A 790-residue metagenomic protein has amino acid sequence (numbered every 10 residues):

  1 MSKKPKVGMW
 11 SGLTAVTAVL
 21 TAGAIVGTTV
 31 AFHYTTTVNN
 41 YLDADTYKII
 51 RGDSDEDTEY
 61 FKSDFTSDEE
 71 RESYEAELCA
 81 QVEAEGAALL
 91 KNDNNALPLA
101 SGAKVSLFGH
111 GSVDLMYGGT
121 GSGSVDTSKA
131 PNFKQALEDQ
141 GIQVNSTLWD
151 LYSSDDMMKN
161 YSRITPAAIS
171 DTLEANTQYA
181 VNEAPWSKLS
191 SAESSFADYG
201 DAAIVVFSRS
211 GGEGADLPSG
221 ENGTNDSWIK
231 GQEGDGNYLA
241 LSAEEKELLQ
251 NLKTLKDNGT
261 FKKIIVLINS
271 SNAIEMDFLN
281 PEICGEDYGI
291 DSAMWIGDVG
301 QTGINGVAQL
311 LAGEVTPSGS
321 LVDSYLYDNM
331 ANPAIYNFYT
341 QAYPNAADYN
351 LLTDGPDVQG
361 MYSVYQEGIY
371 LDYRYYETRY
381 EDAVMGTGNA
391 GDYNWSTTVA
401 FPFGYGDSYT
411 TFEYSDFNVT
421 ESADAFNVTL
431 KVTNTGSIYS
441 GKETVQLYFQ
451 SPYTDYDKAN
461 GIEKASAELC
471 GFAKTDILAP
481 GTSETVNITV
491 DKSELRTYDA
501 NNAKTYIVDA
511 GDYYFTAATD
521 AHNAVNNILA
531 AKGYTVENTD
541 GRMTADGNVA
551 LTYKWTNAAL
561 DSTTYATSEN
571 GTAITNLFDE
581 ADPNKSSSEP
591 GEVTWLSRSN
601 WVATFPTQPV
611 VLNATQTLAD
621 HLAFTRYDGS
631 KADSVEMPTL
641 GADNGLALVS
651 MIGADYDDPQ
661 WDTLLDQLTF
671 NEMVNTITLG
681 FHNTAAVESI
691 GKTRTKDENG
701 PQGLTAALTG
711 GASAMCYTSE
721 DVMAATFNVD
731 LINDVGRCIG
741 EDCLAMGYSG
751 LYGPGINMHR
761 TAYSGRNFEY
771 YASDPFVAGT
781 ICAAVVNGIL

Functional and structural regions predicted by a protein language model:
M1-N757, Y770-D774, A778-T780, A784: C-terminal non-catalytic regions of proteins with extracellular/luminal or membrane-system context
G755-G765: Short, conserved phosphate-binding/catalytic loop or strand-edge motifs used in phosphoryl-/nucleotidyl-transfer
A784-L790: A short, flexible N-terminal coil/short beta segment enriched in small residues
